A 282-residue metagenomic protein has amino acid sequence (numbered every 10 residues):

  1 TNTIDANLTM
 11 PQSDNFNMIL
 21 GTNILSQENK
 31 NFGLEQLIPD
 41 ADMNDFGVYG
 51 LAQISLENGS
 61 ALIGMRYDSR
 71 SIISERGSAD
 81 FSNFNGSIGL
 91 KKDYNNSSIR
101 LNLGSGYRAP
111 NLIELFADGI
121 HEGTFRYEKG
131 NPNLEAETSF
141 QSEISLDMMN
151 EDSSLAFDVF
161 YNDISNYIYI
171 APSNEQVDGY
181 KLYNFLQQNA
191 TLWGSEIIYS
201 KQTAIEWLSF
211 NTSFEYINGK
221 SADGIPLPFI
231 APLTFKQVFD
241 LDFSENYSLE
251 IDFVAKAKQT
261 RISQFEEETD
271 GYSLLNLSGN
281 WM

Functional and structural regions predicted by a protein language model:
T1, Q36-N44, R76-S82, P132-T138 (+3 more regions): Replace "Gram-negative outer membrane beta-barrel proteins" with "bacterial and organellar outer membrane beta-barrel
T1-D93, S98, S153-F160, G194-I197 (+1 more regions): Face-selective signature of the C-terminal outer-membrane beta-barrel domain
M18, N58, M149-I164, Q176 (+1 more regions): Gram-negative outer-membrane beta-barrel transporters
I24-L25, D45-F46, G59, N85 (+4 more regions): A structural signal for the main folded, soluble domain(s) of proteins
S26-N29, P39, S69-S78, K92-S142 (+3 more regions): Surface-exposed extracellular loop regions of Gram-negative outer-membrane beta-barrel proteins, predominantly
F46, S142, W193-S195, Q237 (+1 more regions): Hydrophobic beta-strand residues of extracellular immunoglobulin-like
S145: Small/polar-residue-rich segments within soluble enzyme cores
S273-M282: C-terminal structured "cap/appendage" subdomains that terminate the fold
